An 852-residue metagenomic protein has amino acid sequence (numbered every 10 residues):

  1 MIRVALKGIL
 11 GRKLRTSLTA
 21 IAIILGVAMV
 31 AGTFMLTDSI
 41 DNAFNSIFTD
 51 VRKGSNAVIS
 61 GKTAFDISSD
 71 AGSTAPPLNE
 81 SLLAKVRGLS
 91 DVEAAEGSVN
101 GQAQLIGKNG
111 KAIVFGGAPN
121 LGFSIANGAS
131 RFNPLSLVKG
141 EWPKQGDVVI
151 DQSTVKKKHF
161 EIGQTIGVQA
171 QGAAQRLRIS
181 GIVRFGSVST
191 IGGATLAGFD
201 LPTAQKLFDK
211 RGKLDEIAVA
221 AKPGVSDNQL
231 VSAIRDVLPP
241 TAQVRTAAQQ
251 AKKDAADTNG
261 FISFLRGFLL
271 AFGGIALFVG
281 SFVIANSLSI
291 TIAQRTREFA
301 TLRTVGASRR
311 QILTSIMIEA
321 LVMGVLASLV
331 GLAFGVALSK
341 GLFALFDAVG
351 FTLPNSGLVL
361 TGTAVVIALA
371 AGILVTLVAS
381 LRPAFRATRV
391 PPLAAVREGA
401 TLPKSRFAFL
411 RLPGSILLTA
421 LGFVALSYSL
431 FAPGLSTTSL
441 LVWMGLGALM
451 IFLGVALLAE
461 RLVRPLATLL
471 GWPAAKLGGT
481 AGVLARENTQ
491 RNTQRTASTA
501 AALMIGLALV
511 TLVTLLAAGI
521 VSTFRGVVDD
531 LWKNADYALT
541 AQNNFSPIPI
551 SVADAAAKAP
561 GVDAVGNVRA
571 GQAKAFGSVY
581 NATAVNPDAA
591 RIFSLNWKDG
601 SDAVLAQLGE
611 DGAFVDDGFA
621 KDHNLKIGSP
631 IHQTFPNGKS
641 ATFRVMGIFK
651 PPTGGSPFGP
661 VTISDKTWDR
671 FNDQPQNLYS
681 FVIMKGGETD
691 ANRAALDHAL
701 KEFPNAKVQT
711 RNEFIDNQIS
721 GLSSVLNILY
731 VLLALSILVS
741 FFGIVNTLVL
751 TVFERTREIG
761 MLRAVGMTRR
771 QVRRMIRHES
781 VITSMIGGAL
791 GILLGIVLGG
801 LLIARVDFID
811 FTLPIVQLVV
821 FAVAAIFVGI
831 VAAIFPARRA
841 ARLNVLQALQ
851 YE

Functional and structural regions predicted by a protein language model:
I2, L6, G11-T19, I23-F278 (+6 more regions): Membrane transport/envelope proteins' first extracytoplasmic loop
R3-G8, R12-M29, T37, G163 (+7 more regions): Hydrophobic alpha-helical bundles that form the membrane domains of multi-pass transporters
G11-L18, F264-G267, T363, I367-S380 (+3 more regions): Alpha-helical transmembrane segments, especially those used as permease/efflux helices and single-pass anchors
V27-V58, S289, L338-D347, F423-A425 (+3 more regions): Alpha-helical transmembrane segments
L288, V322-T352, A364-R389, L418-P433 (+5 more regions): Small-residue-rich transmembrane alpha-helices
N355-T363, Y428-G447, I520, N727-V731 (+1 more regions): Membrane-water interface of transmembrane alpha-helices in multipass transporters/channels
L449, G454-V455, R461-G609, F614-D617 (+1 more regions): Juxtamembrane segments of multi-pass membrane proteins
T496, A500, N567, N677-F827 (+3 more regions): C-terminal transmembrane helical bundles of large multi-pass transporters and their helix-start/helix-kink determinants
